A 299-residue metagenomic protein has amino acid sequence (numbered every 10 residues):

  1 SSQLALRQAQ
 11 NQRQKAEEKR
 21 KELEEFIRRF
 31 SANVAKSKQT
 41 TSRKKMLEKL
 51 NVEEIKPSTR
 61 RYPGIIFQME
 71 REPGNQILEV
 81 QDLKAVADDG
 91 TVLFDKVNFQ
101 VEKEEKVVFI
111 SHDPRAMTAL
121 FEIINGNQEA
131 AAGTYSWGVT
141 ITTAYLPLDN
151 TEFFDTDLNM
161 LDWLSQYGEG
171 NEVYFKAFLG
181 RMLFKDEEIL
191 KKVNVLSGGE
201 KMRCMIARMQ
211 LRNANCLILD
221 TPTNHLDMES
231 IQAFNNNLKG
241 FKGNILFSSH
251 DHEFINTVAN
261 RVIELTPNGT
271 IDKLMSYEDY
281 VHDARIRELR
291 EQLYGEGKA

Functional and structural regions predicted by a protein language model:
S1-N11, E70-A299: ABC ATP-binding cassette signature C-motif
Q3-D95, L293: Flexible nucleotide-interacting loop at or near the entrance of a catalytic core
